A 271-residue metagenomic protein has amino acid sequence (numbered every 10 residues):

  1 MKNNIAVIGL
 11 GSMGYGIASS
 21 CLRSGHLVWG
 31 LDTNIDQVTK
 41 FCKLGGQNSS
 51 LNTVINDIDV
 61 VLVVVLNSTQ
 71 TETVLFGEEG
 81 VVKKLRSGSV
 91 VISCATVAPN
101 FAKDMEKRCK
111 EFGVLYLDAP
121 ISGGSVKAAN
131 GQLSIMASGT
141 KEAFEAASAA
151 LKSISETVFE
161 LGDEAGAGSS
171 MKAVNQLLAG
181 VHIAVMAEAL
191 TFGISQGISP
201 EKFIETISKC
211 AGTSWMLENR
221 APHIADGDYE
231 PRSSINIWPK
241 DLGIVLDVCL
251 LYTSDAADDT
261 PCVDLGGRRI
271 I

Functional and structural regions predicted by a protein language model:
M1-V64: NAD(P)+-binding Rossmann beta1-loop-alpha1 motif at the extreme N-terminus of oxidoreductases
V28, N48, L115-L117, V158 (+1 more regions): Hydrophobic beta-strand scaffold residues
T53-V63, S68-F112: Rossmann-fold NAD(P) dinucleotide-binding segment
T96-Q176, G180: Rossmann-fold dinucleotide-binding core
F159-E218, P222-L250: Active-site-lining helix/loop region of Rossmann-like oxidoreductase modules
Y252-D259: Conserved small/polar residues in nucleotide/adenosyl-binding loops
D264-I271: Hydrophobic alpha-helical segments, chiefly the membrane-spanning helices and signal/signal-anchor peptides
